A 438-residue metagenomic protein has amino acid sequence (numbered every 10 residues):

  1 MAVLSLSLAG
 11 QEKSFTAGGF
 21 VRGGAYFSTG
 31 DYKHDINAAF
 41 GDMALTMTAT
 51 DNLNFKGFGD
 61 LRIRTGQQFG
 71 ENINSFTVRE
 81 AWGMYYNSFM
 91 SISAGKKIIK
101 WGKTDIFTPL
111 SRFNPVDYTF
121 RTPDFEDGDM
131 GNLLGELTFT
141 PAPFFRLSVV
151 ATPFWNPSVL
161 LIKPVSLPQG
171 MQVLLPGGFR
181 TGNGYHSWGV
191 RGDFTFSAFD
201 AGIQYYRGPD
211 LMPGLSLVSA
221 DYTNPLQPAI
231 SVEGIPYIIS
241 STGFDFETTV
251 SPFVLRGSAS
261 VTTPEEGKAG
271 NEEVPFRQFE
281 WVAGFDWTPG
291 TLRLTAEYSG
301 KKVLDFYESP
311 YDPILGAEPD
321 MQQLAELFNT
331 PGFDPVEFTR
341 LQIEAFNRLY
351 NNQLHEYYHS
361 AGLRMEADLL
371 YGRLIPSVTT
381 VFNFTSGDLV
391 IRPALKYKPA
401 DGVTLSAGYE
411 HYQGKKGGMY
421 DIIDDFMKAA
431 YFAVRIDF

Functional and structural regions predicted by a protein language model:
Q11-T29, F55-G59, P376: Transmembrane beta-strand segments of Gram-negative outer membrane beta-barrel proteins
F15, L53-G57, F89-I92, F144-L147 (+5 more regions): Repeated loop/turn-to-beta-strand initiation elements of outer-membrane beta-barrel proteins
G23-T29, L61-Q67, N87-F89, I98-K100 (+11 more regions): Transmembrane beta-strands of outer-membrane beta-barrel pores
K33-A39, G70-V78, F125-D127, R180-G184 (+5 more regions): Replace "Gram-negative outer membrane beta-barrel proteins" with "bacterial and organellar outer membrane beta-barrel
T46-N52, M84-S88, S93, T138-T140 (+6 more regions): Structural signature of outer-membrane beta-barrel channels/translocons
T48-V165, F194-S197, Y412-G414: Outer membrane beta-barrel
G208, V250-G267, E273-V381: Detector for outer-membrane/organellar transmembrane beta-barrel domains, recognizing the amphipathic beta-strand
A361-L363, D424-F438: Outer-membrane beta-barrel "beta-signal"
